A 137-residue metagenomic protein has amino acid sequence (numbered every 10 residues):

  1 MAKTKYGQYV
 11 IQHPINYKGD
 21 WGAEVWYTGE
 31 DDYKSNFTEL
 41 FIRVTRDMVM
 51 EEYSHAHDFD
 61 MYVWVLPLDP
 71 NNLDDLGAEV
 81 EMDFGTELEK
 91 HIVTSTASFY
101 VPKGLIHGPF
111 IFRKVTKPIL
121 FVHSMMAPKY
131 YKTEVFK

Functional and structural regions predicted by a protein language model:
M1-H13, F110-K137: Double-stranded beta-helix
M1-S54: A short, N-terminal "cap"/entry segment at the start of jelly-roll beta-barrel domains of the cupin/DSBH fold
S35, D60, L76-A78, K117-L120: Residues at beta-strand starts and edge strands
T38-R43, M61-L66, S98-Y100, I119-H123: Ordered hydrophobic segments in well-structured contexts
M48, H55-A56, D60-V63, V80: Short basic alpha-helical hairpin corresponding to helix-turn-helix/winged-helix-like nucleic-acid-binding
V49-H57, L73-D75, H91-I92, F110-F112: Short histidine-centered beta-strand/loop micro-motifs that create catalytic or ligand/metal-coordination sites
V65-T94, K132-V135: A short beta-strand-loop-beta hairpin characteristic of the jelly-roll/cupin
T86, K90-R113: Conserved metal-binding segment of the jelly-roll/cupin
